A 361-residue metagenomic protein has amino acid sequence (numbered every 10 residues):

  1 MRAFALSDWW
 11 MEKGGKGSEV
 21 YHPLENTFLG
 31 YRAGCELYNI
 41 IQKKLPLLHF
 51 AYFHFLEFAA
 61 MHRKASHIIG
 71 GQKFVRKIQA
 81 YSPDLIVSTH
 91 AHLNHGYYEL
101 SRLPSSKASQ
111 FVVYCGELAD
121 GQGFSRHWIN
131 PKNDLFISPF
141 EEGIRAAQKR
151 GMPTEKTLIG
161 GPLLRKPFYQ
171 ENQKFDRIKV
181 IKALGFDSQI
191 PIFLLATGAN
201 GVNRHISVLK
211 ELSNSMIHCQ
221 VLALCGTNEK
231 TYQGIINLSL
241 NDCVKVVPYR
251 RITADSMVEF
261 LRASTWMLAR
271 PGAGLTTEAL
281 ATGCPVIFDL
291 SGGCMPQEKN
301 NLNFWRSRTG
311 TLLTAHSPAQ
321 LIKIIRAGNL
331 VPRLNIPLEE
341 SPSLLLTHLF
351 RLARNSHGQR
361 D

Functional and structural regions predicted by a protein language model:
F4-W9, L47-G151, K156: Active-site and donor-binding regions of nucleotide-sugar-utilizing enzymes
M11-H62, I69, K73-R76, G226-E229 (+1 more regions): Conserved nucleotide-sugar phosphate-binding/catalytic loop shared by glycosyltransferases and other
K73, Q122-F124, T231, D255-M257 (+2 more regions): Short acidic active-site motifs
K132-A199, T227-N228: A nucleotide-sugar donor-handling region in carbohydrate enzymes
K174-K179, L184-A263: Donor-nucleotide binding loops and adjacent catalytic segments primarily of GT-B fold Leloir glycosyltransferases
R262-P271: Acidic donor-binding loop of glycosyltransferase active sites
L275-L330: Catalytic binding pocket for nucleotide-activated donors in carbohydrate/polymer assembly enzymes
N329, L338-D361: C-terminal alpha-helical cap of glycosyltransferases
